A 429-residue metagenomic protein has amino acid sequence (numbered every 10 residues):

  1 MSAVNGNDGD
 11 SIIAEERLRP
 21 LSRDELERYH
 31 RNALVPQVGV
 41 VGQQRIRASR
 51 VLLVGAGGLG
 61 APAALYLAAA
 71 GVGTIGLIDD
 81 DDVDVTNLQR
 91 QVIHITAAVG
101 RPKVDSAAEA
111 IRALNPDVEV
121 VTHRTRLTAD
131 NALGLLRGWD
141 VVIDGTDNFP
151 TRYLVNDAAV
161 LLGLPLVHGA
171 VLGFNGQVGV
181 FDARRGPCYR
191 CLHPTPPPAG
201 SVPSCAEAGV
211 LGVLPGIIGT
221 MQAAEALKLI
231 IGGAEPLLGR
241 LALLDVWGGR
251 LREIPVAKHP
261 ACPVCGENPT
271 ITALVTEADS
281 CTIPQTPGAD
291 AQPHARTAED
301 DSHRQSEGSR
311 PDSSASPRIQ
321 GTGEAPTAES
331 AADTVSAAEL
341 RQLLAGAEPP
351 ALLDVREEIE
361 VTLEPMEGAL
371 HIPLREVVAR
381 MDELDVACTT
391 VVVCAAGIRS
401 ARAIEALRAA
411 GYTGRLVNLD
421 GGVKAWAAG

Functional and structural regions predicted by a protein language model:
M1-P326, S330-A331, E357-I359, H371-L374 (+5 more regions): Adenine nucleotide-associated cytosolic modules
V72, M366, Y412-T413: A structural motif
S330-G346: A short, well-structured juxtamembrane/interface segment
R341-E348, E357-M366, I372-L374: C-terminal accessory/binding modules appended to enzymatic or scaffolding proteins
L352-D354: Structural scaffold elements adjacent to functional motifs in cytosolic proteins
A401-D420: C-terminal structural segments of small proteins and small subunits
G421-A425: Histidine-bearing beta->alpha loop at or near hydrolase active sites
